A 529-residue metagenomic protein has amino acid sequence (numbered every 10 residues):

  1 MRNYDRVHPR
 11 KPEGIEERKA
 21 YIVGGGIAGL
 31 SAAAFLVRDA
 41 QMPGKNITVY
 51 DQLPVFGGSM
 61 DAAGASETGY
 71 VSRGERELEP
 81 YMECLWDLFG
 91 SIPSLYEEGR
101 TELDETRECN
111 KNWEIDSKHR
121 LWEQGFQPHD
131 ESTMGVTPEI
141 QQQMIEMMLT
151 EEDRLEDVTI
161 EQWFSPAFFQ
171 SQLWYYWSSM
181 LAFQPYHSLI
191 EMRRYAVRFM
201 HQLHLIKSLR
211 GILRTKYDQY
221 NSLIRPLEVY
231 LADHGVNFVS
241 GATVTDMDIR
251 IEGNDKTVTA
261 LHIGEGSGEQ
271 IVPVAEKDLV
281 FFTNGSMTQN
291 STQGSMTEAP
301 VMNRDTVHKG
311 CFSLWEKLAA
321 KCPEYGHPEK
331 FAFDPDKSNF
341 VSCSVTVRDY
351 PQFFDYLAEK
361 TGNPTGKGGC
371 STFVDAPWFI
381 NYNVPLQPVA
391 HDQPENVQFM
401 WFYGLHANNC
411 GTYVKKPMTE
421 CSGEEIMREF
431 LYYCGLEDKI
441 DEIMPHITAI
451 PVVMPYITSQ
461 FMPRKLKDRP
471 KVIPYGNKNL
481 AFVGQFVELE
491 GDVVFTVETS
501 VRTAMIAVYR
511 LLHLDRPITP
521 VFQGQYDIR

Functional and structural regions predicted by a protein language model:
M1-A20, R38-N46: Extreme N-terminal leader/targeting segments of oxidoreductases
G24-G26, L30: Glycine-rich Rossmann-fold phosphate-binding loop(s) that bind the pyrophosphate of adenine dinucleotide cofactors
V37-G64: Glycine-rich FAD pyrophosphate-binding loop
E67-R107: Conserved FAD-binding subdomain of flavin-dependent enzymes
L95-H201, L213-R214: Rossmann-like flavin
G99-R107, R516-Y526: Short, glycine/acidic-rich hinge or "gate" loops at secondary-structure transitions that mediate conformational
V197-L279, N284-G285, T297-E298, N303-H308 (+1 more regions): Helical element adjacent to the flavin cofactor pocket in flavoenzyme catalytic cores
Q202-L213, K277-L279, N284-R502, Y509-Q523: C-terminal segments that line or cap access tunnels to active or ligand-binding sites in enzymes and enzyme-associated
